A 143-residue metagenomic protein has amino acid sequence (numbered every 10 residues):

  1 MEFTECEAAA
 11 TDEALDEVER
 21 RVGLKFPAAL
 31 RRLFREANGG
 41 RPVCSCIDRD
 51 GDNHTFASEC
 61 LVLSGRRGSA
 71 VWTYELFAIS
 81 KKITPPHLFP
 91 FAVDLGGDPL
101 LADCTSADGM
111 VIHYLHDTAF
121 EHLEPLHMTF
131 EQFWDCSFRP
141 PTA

Functional and structural regions predicted by a protein language model:
M1, T105-M110: Short, compositionally biased low-complexity segments
M1-D98, F138-T142: A surface-exposed partner-binding patch
D12-L15, P27, D108, H127-E131: Alpha-helix initiation and N-capping motif
A92-V93, C104, L115: Pocket-edge structural micro-motifs
D98-C104: Short, surface-exposed beta-strand/loop micro-motifs that present aromatic residues
G109-T118: Intrinsically disordered, low-complexity regulatory segments enriched in Ser/Thr/Pro and charged residues
H122-T142: Compact, glycine/acidic-enriched structural inserts
